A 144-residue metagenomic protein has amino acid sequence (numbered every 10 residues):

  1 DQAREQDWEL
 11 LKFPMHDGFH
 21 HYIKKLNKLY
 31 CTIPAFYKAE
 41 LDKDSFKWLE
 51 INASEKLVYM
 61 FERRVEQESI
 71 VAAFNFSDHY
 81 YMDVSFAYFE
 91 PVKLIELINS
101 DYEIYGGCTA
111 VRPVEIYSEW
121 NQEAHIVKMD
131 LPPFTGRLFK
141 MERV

Functional and structural regions predicted by a protein language model:
D1-V144: Carbohydrate-interacting/catalytic domains
